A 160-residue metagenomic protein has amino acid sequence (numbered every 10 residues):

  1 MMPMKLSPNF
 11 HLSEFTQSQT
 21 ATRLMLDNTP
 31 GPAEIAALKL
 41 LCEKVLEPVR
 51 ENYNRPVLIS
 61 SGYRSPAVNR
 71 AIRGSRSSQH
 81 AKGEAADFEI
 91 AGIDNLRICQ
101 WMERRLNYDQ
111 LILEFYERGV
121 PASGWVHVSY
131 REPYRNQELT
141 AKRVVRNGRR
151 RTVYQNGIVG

Functional and structural regions predicted by a protein language model:
M1-N52, R135, K142-G160: Extracytoplasmic cell-surface/polysaccharide-interacting catalytic and binding patches
L41-V45, R55, V68, E84 (+2 more regions): Amphipathic alpha-helical interface surfaces
L46-R73: Extended, low-complexity, intrinsically disordered C-terminal regulatory tails of eukaryotic serine/threonine kinases
L58-S60, A85-E89, H127-S129: Structural recognition of the beta-strand scaffold that forms the well-ordered cores of secreted hydrolase catalytic
A71-A81, Y116-R118: Short, flexible, solvent-exposed loop/turn segments with mixed acidic/basic and small polar residues
R76-L96: Acidic, His- and aromatic-enriched active-site or binding-groove loops in soluble protein domains that engage sugars
I90-G160: Catalytic cores and adjacent binding grooves of peptidoglycan-active enzymes
